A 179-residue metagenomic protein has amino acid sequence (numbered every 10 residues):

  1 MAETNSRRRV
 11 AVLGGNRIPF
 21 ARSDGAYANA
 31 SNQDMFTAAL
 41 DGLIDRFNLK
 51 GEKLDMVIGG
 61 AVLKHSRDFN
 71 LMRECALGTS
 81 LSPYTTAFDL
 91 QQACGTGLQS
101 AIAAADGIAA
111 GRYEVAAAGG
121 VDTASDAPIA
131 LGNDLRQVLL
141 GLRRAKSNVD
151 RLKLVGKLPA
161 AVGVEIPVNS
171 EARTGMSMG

Functional and structural regions predicted by a protein language model:
A2-R8, R22-G51, D68-F69, A76-L77 (+1 more regions): Acyl-thioester C-C bond-transforming condensing/cleaving domain
L13-G14, Q91: Residue-level detector of conserved, well-ordered beta-strand and adjacent loop positions that form binding/recognition
G15-F20: Short polar catalytic/cofactor-binding loops
K53-G60, A117: Short glycine-rich phosphate-binding loop at a beta-alpha junction
A61-R67: Glycine-rich phosphate-binding loops at beta-strand->alpha-helix junctions
